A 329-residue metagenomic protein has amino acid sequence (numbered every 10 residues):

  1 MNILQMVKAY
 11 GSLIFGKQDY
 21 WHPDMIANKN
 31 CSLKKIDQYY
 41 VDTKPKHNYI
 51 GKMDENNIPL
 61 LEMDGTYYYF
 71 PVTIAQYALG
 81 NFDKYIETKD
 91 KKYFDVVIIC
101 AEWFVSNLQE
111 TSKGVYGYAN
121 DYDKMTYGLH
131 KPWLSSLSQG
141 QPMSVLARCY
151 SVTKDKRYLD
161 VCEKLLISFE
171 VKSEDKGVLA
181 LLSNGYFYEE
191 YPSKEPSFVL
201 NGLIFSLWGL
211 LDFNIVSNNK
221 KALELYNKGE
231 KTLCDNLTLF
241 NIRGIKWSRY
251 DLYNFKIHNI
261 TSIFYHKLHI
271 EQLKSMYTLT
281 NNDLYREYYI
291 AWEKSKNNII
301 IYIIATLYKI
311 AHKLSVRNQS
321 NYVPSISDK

Functional and structural regions predicted by a protein language model:
K8-Q18, C31-D64, D95-V115, L159-L181 (+2 more regions): Long, well-ordered core segments of solenoidal/helical folds
S32-D37, K44-T66, G114-L134, L179-N201 (+2 more regions): Carbohydrate-binding/catalytic loop surfaces
Y67-I74, I86-E87, A101-E102, Q139 (+3 more regions): Catalytic phosphate/metal-binding cores of nucleic-acid and nucleotide-processing enzymes, i.e., regions that mediate
F70-Y85, W133-Y150, S197-N214, T261-T278: Well-ordered alpha-helical segments within folded domains of soluble proteins
K84-I98, C149-K164, L211-K228, M276-I290 (+1 more regions): Structural helix-adjacent loops and short alpha-helical linkers that scaffold large soluble proteins
S112-S168: Hydrophobic alpha-helical segments and helix pairs
T153-L203: Hydrophobic, well-structured mid-protein blocks that either form specific transmembrane helices
F264-K329: C-terminal appended segment following the main domain
